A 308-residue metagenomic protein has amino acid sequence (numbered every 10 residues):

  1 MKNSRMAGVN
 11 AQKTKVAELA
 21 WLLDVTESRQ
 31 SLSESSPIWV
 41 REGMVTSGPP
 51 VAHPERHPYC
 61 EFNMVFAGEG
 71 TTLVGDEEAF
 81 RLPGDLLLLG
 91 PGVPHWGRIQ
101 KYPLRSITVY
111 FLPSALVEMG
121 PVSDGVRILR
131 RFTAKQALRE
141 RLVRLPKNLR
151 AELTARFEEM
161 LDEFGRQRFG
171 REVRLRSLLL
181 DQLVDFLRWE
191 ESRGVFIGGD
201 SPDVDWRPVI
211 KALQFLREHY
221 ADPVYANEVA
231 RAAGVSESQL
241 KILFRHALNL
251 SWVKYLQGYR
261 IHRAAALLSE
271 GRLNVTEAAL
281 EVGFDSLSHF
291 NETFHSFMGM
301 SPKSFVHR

Functional and structural regions predicted by a protein language model:
K2-E42, W96-E163, R188, S192-R193: A hydrophobic/aromatic-rich effector-binding and dimerization subdomain of bacterial HTH-type transcriptional regulators
V40-H57: Conserved short histidine dyad/triad with adjacent acidic residue
E55-T72, L88: Short, conserved beta-strand element in jelly-roll/cupin
T71, L87, P91-G97, A115-V117: Histidine-centered metal-chelating micro-motifs
D76-P91: Short acidic-glycine-tyrosine-enriched beta hairpin
R150-T154, R176, F196-V224, V229-A233 (+2 more regions): A short, Lys/Arg-enriched amphipathic alpha-helix from helix-turn-helix/homeodomain DNA-binding modules
E159-E172, L183-F196, P208-Y225, L243-L248 (+2 more regions): Basic, amphipathic alpha-helical hairpins
D185-E191, R217-H219, P223-I261, A279-R308: Basic/polar phosphate-binding segments, predominantly the helix-turn-helix DNA-binding elements of transcriptional
